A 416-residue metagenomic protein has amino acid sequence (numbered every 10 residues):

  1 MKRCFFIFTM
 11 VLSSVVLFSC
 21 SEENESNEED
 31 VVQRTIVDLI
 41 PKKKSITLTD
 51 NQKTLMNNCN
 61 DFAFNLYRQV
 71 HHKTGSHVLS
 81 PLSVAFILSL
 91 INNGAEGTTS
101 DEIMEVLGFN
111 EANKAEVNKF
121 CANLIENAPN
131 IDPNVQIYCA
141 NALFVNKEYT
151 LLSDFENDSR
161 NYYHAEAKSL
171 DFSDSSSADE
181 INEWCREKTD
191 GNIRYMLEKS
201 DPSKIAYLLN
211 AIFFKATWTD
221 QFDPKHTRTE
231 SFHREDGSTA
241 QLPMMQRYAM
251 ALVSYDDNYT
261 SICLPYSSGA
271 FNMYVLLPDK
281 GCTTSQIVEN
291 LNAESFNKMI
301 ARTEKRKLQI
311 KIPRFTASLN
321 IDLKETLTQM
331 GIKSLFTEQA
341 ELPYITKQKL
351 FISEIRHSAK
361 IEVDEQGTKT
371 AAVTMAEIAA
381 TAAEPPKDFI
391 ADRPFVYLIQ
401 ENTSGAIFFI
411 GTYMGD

Functional and structural regions predicted by a protein language model:
C4, D30-I36, T346-K349, I355-T370 (+2 more regions): Non-catalytic interaction/Regulatory regions outside core domains
C4-F8, L17-F172, Y413: Detector for small/aliphatic-rich hydrophobic stretches
S21-E23, Y149, K199, I287 (+1 more regions): Soluble, non-membrane globular domain cores that form compact, hydrophobic packing and curved binding surfaces
T74, K114-D279, A301-A383: Non-catalytic, conformational "gating/processing" segments within enzyme and secreted inhibitor domains
V78-S100, C263-P265, P385-D416: Feature captures eukaryotic membrane-trafficking machinery centered on endolysosomal pathways and lysosome-related
I103-L107, F222-S231, S285-A293: Short Gly/aromatic-enriched secondary-structure transition segments
P278-E304: Internal alpha/beta scaffold segment
